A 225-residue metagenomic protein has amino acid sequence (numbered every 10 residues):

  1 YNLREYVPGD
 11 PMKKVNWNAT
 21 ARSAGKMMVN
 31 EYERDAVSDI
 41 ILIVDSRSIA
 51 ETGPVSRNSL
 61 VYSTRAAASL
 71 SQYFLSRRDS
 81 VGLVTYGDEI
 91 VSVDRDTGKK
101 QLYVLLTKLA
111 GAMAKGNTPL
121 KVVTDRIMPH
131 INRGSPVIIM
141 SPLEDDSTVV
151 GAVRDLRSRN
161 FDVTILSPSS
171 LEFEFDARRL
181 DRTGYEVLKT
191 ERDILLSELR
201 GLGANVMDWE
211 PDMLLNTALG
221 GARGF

Functional and structural regions predicted by a protein language model:
Y1-D96, P136-M140, D146-S147, A152-D155: An amphipathic, basic-hydrophobic helix/alpha-beta surface used to engage anionic, phosphate-rich ligands or surfaces
K14, L109-M113, S135-I139, L180-D181: Short, basic, glycine/proline-bearing loop/turn elements
R57-T64, K99, Y103, E186-K189 (+1 more regions): Short, conserved loop/turn and helix-capping segments at secondary-structure boundaries that abut family-defining
S63, G116-L120, D146, L188: A conditional alpha-helix N-cap/helix-loop micro-motif detector
A67, L120-V123, T148-V149, R192: Amphipathic coiled-coil/heptad-repeat helices and related helical stalk/stem segments that mediate oligomerization
T97-S135: Von Willebrand factor
I131-V137, L143-F225: Von Willebrand factor type A / integrin I
